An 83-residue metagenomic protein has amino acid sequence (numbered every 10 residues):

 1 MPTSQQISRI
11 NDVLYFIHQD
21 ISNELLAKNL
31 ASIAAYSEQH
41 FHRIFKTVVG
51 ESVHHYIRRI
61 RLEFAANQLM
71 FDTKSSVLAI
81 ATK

Functional and structural regions predicted by a protein language model:
M1-S4: Inter-domain helical "communication" segments and dimerization helices that couple sensory or membrane-embedded modules
I7, N11-K28, V48-K83: Terminal helix-turn-helix DNA-binding modules in bacterial transcription factors
I33, S37-H40: Short coil turns linking two alpha-helices in DNA-binding domains
